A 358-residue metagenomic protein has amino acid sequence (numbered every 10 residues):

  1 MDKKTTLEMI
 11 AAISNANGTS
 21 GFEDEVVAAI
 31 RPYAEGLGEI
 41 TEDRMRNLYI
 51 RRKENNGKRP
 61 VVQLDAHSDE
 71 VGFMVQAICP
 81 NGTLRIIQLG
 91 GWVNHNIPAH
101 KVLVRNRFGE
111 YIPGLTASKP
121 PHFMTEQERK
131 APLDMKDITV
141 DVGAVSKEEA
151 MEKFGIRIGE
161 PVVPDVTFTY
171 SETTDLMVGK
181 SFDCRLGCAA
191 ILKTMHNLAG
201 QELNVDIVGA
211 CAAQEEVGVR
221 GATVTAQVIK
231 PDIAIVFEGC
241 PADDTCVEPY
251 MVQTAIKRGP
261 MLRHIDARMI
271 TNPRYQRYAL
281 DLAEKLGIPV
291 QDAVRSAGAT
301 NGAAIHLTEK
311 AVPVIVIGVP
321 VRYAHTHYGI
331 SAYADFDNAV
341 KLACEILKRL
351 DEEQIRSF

Functional and structural regions predicted by a protein language model:
M1-F358: N-terminal hydrophobic/helix-forming segments and targeting peptides
